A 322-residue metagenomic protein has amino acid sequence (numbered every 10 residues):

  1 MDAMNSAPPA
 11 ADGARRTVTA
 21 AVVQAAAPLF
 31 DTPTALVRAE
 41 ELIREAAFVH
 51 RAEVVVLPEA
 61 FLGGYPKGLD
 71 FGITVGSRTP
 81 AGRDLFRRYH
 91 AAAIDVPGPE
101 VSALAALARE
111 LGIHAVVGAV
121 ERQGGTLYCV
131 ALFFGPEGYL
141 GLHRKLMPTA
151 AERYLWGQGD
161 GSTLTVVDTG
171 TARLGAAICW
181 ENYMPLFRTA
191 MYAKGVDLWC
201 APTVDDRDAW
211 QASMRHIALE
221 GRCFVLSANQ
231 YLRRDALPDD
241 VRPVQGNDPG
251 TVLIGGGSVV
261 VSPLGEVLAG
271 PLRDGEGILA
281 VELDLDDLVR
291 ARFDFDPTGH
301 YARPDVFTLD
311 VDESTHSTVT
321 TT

Functional and structural regions predicted by a protein language model:
M1-V54: N-terminal active-site segment of His-dependent metallophosphoesterases
D2-N5, Q230-T322: C-terminal beta-strand edge segments of enzyme domains
A21, V56, V116, G141 (+2 more regions): Hydrophobic/aromatic beta-strand patches that form the interior of the parallel beta-sheet core in alpha/beta enzyme
A26, F61, V120-E121, Y183 (+3 more regions): Catalytic metal-binding/acid-base residues of hydrolase active sites
T32, E45-P136, D205-R207, Q211-G221: Cys-nucleophile CN-hydrolase/nitrilase-fold catalytic domain and related Cys-dependent amidase chemistry that acts on
G63, L69-D70, L132, H143-M147 (+2 more regions): Short beta->alpha transition motifs characteristic of CBS
D95-V96, E100-S102, A106, I113 (+3 more regions): Active-site catalytic loop in hydrolytic enzyme cores
V117-A119, V130-F133, T165, S227 (+2 more regions): Short beta-strand scaffold segments in enzyme catalytic cores
